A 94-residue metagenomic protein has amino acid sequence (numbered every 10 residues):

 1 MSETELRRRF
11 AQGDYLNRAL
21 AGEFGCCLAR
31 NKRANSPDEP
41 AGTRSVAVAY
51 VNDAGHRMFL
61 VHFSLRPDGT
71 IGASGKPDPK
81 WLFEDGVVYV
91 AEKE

Functional and structural regions predicted by a protein language model:
M1-E94: Catalytic toxin/effector domains delivered as secreted proteins or via bacterial secretion systems
